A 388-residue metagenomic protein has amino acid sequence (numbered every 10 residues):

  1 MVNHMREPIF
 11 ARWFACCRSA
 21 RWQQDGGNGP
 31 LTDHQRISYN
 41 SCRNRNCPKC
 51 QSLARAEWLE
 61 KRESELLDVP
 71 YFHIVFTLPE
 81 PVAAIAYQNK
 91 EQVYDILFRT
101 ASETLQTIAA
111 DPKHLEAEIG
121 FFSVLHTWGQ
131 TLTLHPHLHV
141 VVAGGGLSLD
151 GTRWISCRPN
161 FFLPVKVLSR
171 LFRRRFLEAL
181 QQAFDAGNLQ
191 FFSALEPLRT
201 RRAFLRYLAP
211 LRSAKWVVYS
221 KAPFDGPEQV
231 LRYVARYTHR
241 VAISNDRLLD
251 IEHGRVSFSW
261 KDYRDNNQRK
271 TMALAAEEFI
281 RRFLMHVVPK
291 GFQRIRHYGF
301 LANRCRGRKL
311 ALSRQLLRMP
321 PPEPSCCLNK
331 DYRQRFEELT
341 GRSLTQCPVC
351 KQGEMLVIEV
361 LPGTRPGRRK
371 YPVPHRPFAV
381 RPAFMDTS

Functional and structural regions predicted by a protein language model:
M1-S388: Beta->alpha loop/short-helix hinge microenvironment recognizer with preference for catalytic Tyr/His contexts
